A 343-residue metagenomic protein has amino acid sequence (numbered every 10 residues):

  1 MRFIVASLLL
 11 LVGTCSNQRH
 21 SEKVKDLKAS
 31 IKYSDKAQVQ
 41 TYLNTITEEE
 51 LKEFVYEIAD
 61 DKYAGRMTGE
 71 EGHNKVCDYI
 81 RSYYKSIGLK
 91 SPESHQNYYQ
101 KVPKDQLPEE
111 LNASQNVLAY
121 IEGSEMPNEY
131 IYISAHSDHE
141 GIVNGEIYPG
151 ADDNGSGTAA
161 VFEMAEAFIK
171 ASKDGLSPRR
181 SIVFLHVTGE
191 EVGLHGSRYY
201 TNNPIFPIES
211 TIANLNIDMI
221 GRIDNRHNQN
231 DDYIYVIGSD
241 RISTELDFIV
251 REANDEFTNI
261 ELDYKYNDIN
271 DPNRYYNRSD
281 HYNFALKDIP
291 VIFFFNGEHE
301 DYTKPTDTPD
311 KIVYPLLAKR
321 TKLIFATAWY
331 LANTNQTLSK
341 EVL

Functional and structural regions predicted by a protein language model:
M1-A29: Bacterial Sec-dependent N-terminal signal peptides
K23, H299-L343: His/Asp/Glu-rich mid-to-C-terminal helical/loop segments that flank catalytic regions of hydrolases
K28-K75, I87, S91, E300-D307: N-terminal capping segment at the start of a domain
I58, Y84, K104-N144: Acidic/His- and Gly-rich active-site-bordering loop/insert found across diverse amide/peptide-bond hydrolases
R66-I121: A non-catalytic alpha/beta surface segment that caps or lines the substrate-entry region of metallo-dependent hydrolase
V117-A119, I133-S134, D138-E191, I324: Alpha-helical metal-binding/catalytic segments enriched in His/Glu/Asp
V187-L286, V291, S339: Metal-dependent peptidase/peptidase-like ectodomains
P272-R320: Zn-dependent metallopeptidase/amidohydrolase metal-coordination segment
